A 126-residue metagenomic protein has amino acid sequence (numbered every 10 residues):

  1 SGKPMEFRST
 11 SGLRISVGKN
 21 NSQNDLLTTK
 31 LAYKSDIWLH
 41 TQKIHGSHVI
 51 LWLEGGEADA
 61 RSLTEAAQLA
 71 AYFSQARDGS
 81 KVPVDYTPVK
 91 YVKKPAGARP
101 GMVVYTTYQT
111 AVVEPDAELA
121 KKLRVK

Functional and structural regions predicted by a protein language model:
S1-K126: Duplex nucleic acid-engaging cores and interfaces of nucleic-acid transaction enzymes
